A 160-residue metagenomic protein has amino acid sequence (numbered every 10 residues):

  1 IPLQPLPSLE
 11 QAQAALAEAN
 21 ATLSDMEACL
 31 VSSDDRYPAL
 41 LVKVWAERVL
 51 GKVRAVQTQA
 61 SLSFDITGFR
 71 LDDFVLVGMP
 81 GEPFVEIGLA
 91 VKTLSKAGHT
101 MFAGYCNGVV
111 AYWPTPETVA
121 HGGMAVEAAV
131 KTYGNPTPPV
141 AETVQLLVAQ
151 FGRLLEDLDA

Functional and structural regions predicted by a protein language model:
I1-A160: Non-catalytic substrate/cofactor recognition surfaces at enzyme active-site rims
